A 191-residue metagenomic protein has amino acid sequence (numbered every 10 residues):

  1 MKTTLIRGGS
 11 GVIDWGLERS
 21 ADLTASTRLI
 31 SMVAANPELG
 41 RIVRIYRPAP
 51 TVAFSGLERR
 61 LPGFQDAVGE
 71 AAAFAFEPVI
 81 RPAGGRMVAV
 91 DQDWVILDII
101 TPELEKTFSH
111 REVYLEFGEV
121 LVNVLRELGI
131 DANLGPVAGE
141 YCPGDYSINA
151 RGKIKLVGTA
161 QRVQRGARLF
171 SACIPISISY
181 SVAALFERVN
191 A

Functional and structural regions predicted by a protein language model:
M1-P82: N-terminal low-complexity, intrinsically disordered segments
A49-T51, I99-E103: Short, histidine-centered active-site or binding-site loop motifs used for metal coordination, general acid-base
R60, V88-A89, L97, R162: Short, electropositive, low-hydrophobicity segments enriched in small/polar residues
P82-V88, D93-W94: Short glycine-enriched loops at secondary-structure junctions
D91-T101, G166-A167, S171: DPxDG-like acidic metal-binding loop motif
E105-V113, F117-A191: Catalytic beta-strand/loop module used to bind and position nucleotide/cofactor moieties in cofactor-attachment
